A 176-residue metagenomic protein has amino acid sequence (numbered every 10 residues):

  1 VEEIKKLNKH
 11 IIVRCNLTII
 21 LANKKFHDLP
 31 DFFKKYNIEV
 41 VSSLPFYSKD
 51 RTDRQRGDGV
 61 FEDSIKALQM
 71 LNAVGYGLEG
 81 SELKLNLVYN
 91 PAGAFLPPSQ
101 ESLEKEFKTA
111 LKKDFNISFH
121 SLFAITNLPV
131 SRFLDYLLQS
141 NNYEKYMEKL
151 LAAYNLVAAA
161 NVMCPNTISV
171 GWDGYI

Functional and structural regions predicted by a protein language model:
V1-K25, P30-M70, N86-V88: Core AdoMet radical
E2-K9, A94-L111, K145-E148: Short, electropositive alpha-helical surface patch
L7, Y36, A67-K84, D114-F119 (+1 more regions): A structural motif corresponding to the C-terminal end of an alpha-helix and its immediate exit/capping segment
L21, G93-E104, A153-V162: Active-site glycine- and acidic-residue-rich loops that bind and position anionic ligands or nucleotide-like cofactors
K49-D50, Q55, E79-S99, F115-S140: Flexible glycine/acidic-rich beta-alpha junction loops that bind and position SAM and/or redox cofactors in anaerobic
F61-E62, M70, V74, N127-V130: Non-ligating segments of multi-cofactor redox enzymes
E104-L128, W172-Y175: N-terminal short leaders/motifs
P129-I176: Accessory C-terminal segments flanking Radical SAM cores
